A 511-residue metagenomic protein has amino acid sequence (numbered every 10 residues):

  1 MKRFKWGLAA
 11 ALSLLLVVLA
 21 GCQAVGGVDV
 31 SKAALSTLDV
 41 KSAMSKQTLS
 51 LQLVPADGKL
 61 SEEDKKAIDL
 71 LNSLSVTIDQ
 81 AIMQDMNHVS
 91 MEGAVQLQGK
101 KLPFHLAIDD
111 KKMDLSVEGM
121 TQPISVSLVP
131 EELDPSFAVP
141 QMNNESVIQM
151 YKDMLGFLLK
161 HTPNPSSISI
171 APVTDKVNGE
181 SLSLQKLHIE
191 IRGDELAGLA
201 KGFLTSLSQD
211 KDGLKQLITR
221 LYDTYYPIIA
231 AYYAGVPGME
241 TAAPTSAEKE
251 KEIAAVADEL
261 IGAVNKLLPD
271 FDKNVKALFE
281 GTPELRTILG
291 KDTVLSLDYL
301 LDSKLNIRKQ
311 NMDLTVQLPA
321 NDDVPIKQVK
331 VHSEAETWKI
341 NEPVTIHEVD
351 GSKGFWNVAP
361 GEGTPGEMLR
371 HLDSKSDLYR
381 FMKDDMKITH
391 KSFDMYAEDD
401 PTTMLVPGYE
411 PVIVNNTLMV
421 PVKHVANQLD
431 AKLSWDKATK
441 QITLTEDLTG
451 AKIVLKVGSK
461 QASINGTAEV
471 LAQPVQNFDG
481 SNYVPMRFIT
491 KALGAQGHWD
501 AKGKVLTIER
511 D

Functional and structural regions predicted by a protein language model:
M1-A10: Bacterial N-terminal signal peptides that target proteins for export
A10-L16: Hydrophobic helical h-region of N-terminal Sec-dependent signal peptides in bacterial secretory/periplasmic proteins
V18-G21: C-terminal motif of bacterial Sec signal peptides marking the signal peptidase cleavage site
Q23-K100, L128-S146, L159, E348-D511: Primary recognition of N-terminal secretory signal peptides and signal-anchoring hydrophobic helices
S36, K41-G58, K66-L106, K111-L115 (+6 more regions): One face of beta-strands
S116, P123, V454-G458: Signal peptide-directed extracytoplasmic domains
P140, N144-K304: Extended beta-strand-rich segments in extracellular/periplasmic secretory proteins, especially within noncatalytic
F271-R370: Acidic, serine/threonine-rich low-complexity disordered tracts
